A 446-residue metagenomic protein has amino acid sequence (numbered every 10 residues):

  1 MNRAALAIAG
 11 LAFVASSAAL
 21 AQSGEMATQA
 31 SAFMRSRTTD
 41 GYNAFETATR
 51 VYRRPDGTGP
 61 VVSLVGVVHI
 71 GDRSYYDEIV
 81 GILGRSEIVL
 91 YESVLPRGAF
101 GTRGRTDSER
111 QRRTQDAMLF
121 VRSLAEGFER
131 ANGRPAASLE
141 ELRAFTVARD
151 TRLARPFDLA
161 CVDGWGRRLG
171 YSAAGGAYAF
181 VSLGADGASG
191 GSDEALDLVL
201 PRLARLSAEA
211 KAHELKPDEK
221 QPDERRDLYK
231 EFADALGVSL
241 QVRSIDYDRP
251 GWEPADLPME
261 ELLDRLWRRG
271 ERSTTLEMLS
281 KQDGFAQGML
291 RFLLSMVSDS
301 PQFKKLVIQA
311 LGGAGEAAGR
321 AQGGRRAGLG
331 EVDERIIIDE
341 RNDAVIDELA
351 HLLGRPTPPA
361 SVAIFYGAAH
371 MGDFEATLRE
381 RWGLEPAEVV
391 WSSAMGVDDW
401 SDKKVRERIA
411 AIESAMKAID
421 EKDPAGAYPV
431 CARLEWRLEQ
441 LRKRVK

Functional and structural regions predicted by a protein language model:
M1-A7: Bacterial N-terminal signal peptides that target proteins for export
A7-S16: Bacterial N-terminal signal peptides
S23-E92: Zymogen propeptides
S23-Q29, T38-G41, G101-T102, L203-S361 (+2 more regions): Hydrophobic, often amphipathic alpha-helical segments used for membrane interaction and targeting
E46-R54, R167-S172, A179, A350-H351: Short, surface-exposed beta-strand/loop micro-motifs that present aromatic residues
T58-H69, A99-R105, A327-V332: Acidic/histidine-rich, surface-exposed loop or edge segments in extracytoplasmic proteins
D72-Y75, R97-R103, G191, M371-E375: Extracytoplasmic/secreted cell-surface and envelope-processing proteins
Q111-H213: Low-complexity, acidic interaction segments enriched in glycine
